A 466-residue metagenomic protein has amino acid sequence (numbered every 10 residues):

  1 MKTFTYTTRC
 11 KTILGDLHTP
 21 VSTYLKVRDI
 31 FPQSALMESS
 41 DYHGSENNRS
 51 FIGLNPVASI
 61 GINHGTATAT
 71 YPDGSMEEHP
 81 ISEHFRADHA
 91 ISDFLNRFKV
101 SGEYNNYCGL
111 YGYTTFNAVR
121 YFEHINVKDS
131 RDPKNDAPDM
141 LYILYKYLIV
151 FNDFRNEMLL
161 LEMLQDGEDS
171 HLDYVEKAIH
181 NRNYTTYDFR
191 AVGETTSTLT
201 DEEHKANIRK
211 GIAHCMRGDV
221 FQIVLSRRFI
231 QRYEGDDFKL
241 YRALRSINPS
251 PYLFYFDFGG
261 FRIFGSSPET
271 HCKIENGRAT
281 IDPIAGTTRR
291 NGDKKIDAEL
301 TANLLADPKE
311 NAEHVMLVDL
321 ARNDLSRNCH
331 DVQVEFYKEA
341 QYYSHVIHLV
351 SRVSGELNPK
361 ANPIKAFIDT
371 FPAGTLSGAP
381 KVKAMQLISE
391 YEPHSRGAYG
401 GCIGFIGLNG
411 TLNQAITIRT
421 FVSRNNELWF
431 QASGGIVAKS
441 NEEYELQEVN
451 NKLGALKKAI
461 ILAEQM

Functional and structural regions predicted by a protein language model:
M1-M466: Extended alpha-helical targeting/anchoring segments, especially N-terminal organellar/secretory targeting helices
